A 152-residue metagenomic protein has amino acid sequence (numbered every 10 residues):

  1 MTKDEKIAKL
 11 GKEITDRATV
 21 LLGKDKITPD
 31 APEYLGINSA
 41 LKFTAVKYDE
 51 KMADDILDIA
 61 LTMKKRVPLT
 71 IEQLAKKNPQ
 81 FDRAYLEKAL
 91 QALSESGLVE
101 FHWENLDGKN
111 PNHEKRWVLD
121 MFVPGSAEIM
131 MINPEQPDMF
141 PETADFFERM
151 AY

Functional and structural regions predicted by a protein language model:
M1-K42: Long, low-complexity, charged/polar intrinsically disordered regions in eukaryotic proteins
K3, R17, A60, E100-F101 (+1 more regions): An acidic, charge-biased composition feature
V46-I56: Short helix-coil-helix linker/hinge
D55, I59, K65-N78: Short acidic, hydrophobic short linear motifs in intrinsically disordered regions
D58, L74-A75, A84-E87, V99: General structural concept
P79-E95: Short amphipathic alpha-helical interaction segments
S94-D107: A short, conserved structural fragment
G108-Y152: Short, amphipathic alpha-helical interaction segments positioned at domain boundaries
